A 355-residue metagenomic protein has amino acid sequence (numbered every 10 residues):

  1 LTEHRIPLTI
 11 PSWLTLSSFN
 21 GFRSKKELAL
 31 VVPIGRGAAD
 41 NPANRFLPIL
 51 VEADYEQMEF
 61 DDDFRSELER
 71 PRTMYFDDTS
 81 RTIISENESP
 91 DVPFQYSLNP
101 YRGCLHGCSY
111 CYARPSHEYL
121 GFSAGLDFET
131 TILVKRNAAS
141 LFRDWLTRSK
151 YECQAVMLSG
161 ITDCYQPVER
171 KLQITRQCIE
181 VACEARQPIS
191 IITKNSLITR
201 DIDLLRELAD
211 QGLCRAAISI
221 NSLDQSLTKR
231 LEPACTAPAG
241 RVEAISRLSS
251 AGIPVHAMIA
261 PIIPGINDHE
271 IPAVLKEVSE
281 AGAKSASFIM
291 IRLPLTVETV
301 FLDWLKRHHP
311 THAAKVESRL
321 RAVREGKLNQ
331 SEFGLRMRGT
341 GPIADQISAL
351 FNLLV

Functional and structural regions predicted by a protein language model:
L8-T79, S85, H269-V355: Auxiliary Fe-S-binding modules of radical SAM enzymes
K26, S66-R102, S109-A217, N221-K229 (+1 more regions): Conserved Radical SAM active-site core
V156-M157, I192-T193, V255-I259, S287-I289: Short beta-strand segments at enzyme active-site cores
P188, P254, K284: Residue-level detector of anion-binding/catalytic polar loops
S196-T199, I263-P272: Active-site glycine- and acidic-residue-rich loops that bind and position anionic ligands or nucleotide-like cofactors
R206-L208, A234, A273-K276: Short, solvent-exposed amphipathic alpha-helical segments in soluble enzyme and RNA/protein-processing domains
L223-Q225, E232-A234, R247-N267, M290-L293 (+1 more regions): Conserved strand-turn element in the central/C-terminal portion of the radical SAM core barrel that lines
